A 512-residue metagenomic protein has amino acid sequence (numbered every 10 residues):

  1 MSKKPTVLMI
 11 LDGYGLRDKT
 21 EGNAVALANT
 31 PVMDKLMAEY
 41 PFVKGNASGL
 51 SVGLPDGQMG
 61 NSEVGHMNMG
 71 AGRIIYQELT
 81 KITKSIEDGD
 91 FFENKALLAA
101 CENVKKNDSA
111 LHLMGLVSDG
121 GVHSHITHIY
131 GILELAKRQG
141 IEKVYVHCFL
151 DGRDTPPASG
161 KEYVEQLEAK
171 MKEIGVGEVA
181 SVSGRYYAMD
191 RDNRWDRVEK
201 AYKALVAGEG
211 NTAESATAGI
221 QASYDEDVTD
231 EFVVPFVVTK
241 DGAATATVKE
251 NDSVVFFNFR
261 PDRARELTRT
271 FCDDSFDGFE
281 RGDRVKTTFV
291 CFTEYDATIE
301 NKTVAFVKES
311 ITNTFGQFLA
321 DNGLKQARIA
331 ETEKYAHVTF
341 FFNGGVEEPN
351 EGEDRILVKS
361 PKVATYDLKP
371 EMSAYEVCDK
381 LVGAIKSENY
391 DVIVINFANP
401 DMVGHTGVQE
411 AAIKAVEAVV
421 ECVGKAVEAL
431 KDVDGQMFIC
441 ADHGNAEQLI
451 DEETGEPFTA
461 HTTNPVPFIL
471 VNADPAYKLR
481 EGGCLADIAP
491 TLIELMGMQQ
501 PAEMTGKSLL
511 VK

Functional and structural regions predicted by a protein language model:
M1-K512: Feature captures the catalytic ectodomains and active-site-proximal regions of enzymes that hydrolyze or transfer
